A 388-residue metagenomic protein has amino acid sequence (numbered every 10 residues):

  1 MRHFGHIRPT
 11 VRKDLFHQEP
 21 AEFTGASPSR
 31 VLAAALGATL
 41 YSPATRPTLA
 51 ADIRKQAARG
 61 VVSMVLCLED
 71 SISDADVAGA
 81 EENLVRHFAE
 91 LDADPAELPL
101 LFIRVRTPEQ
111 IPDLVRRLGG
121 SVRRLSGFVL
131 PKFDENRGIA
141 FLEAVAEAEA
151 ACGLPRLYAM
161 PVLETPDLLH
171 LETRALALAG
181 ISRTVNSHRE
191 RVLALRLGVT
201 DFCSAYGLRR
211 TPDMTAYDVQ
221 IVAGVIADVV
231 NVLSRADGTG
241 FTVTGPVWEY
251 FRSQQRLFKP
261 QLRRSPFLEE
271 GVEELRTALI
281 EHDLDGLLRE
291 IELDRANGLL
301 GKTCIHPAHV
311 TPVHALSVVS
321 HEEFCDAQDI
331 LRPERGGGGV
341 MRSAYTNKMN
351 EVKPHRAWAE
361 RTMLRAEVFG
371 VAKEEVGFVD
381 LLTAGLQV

Functional and structural regions predicted by a protein language model:
M1-V388: Expand to "…catalyze enediolate/carbanion chemistry for C-C bond making/breaking, isomerization, decarboxylation
